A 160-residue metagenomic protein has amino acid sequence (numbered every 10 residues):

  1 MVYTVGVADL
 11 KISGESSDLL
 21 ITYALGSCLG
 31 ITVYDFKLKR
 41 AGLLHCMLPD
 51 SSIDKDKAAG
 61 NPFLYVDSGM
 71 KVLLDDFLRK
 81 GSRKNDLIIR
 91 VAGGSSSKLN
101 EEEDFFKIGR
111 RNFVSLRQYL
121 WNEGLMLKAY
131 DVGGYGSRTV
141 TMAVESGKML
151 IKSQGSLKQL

Functional and structural regions predicted by a protein language model:
V2-Y23: Phosphate-centric recognition/catalysis
V5, L38, N61-S68, V72 (+4 more regions): Conserved active-site and cofactor/substrate-binding residues in soluble primary-metabolism enzymes
V5-G6, I21, L43, L127-D131 (+1 more regions): General beta-strand structural signal in soluble alpha/beta enzymes
K11, M47-S52, G93-S97, G133-Y135: Acidic, glycine-rich active-site loops and adjacent beta-strand->loop/helix elements that engage anionic groups
T22-K80: Conserved mixed alpha/beta catalytic, RNA-binding, or beta-rich assembly cores of soluble enzyme, regulatory
N85-G93: Short glycine-rich phosphate-binding loop at a beta-alpha junction
S96-G109: Phosphate/ribose-phosphate-bearing ligand recognition and processing surfaces, centered on ADP-ribose/NAD(+/P+) systems
I108-L160: Divalent-metal-activated hydrolytic enzyme cores
